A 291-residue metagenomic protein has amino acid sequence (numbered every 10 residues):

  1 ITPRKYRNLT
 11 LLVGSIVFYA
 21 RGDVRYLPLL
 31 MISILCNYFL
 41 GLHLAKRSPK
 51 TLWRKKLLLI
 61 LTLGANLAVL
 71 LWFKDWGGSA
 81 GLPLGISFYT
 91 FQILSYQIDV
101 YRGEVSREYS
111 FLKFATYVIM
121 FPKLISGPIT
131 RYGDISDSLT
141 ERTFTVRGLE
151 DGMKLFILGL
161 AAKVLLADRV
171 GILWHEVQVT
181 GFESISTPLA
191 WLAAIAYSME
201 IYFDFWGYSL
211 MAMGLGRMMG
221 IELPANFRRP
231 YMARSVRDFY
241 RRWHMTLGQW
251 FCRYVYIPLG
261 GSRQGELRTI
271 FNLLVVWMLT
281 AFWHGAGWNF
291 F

Functional and structural regions predicted by a protein language model:
I1-F291: Membrane-embedded transmembrane alpha-helical bundles that form the catalytic cores of multi-pass lipid-modifying
